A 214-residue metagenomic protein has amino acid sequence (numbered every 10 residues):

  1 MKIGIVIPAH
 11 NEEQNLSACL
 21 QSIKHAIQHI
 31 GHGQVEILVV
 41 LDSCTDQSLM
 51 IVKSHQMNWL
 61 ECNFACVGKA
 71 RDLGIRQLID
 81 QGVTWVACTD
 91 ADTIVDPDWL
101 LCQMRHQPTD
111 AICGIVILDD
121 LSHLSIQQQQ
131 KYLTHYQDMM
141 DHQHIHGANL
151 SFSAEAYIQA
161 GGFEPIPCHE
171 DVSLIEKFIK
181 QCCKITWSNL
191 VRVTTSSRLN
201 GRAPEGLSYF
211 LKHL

Functional and structural regions predicted by a protein language model:
E12-Q28: Short, well-formed alpha-helical segments that are part of the catalytic scaffolds of diverse glycosyltransferases
Q14-S17, T45-S54, D98: Acidic helix N-cap motif at the loop->helix transition within catalytic regions of sugar-transfer enzymes
G31-S43, L60-C62: Short beta-strand/loop segment that forms part of the nucleotide-sugar
L38-L49, T93: A conserved acidic beta->alpha catalytic loop
Q47, T89-R105: Acidic donor-binding/catalytic loop of UDP-sugar-dependent glycosyltransferases, especially processive GT2
C62-D80: Glycine-rich, basic loop-to-helix element that forms the pyrophosphate-binding segment of sugar-nucleotide handling
I112-S125: Short beta-strand-to-loop element that shapes/binds the nucleotide-sugar donor at the catalytic cleft/hinge
C168-L174: Acidic donor-binding loop at a coil-to-helix junction in glycosyltransferase catalytic cores that engages
